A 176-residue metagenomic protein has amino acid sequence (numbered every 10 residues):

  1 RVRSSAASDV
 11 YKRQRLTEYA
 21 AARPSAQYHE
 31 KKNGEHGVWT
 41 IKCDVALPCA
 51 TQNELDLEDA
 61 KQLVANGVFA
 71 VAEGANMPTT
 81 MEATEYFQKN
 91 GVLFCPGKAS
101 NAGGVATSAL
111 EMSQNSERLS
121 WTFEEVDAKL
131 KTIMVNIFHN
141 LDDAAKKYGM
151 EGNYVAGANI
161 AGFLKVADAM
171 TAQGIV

Functional and structural regions predicted by a protein language model:
R1-R3, A7, Y11: Single conserved hydrophobic/aromatic residue that forms the stacking wall/gate of nucleotide- or nucleobase-binding
R3, L16-E18, L141: Generic signature of intrinsically disordered, low-complexity, basic-rich segments and short cationic peptides
D9-D59: A structured beta-alpha segment of the ubiquitous adenosine-cofactor-binding alpha/beta core
V64-V176: Adenosine-phosphate binding glycine-rich loop
